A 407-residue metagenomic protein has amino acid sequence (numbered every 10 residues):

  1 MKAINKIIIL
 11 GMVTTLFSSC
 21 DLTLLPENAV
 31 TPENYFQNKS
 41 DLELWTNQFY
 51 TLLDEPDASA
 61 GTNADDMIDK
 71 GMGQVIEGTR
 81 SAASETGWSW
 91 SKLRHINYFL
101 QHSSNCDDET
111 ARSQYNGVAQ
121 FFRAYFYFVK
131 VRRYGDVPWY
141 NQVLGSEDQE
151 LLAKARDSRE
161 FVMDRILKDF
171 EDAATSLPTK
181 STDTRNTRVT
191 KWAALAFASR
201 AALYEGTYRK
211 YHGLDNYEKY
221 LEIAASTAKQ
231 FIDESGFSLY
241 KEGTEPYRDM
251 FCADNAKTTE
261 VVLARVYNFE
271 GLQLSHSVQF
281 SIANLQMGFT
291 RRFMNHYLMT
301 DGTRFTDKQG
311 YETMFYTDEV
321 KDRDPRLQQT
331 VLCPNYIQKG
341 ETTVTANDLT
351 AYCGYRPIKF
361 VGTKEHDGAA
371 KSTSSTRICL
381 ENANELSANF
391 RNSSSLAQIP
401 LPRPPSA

Functional and structural regions predicted by a protein language model:
A3-L10: Sec-dependent signal peptide recognition, specifically the positively charged N-region followed immediately by
L16-S19: C-terminal motif of bacterial Sec signal peptides marking the signal peptidase cleavage site
D21-M72, N141, F170-D172, R188-C353: An aromatic- and glycine-enriched ligand-binding surface/loop that stacks and positions planar moieties
Q37-N47, T51-E55, K70-G135, E150-D164 (+7 more regions): Conserved, well-structured interaction surfaces
D136-G145: Short, flexible, mixed-charge acidic loops at enzyme active sites
E147-K154, H212-N216: Short helix/strand-bridging catalytic loops that position acidic/His residues to coordinate divalent metals and engage
I337-C379: Surface-exposed, extracytoplasmic segments of Gram-negative outer-membrane nutrient-acquisition systems
